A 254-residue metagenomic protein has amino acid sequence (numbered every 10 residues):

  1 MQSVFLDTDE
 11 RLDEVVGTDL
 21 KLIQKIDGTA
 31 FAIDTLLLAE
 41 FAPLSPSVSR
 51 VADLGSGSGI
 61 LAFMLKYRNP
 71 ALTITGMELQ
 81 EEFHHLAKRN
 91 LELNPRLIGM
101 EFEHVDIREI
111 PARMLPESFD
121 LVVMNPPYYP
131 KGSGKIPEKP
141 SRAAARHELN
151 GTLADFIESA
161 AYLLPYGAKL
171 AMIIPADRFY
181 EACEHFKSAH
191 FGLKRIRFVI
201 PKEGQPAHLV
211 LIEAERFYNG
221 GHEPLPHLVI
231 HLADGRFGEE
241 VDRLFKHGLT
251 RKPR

Functional and structural regions predicted by a protein language model:
S3-S45: Class I SAM-dependent transferase core
D19, A71-T73, R96-G99, G167 (+1 more regions): A generic structural signal for alpha->beta connector loops
I23, T75, E101-E103, K194-R197: General small-molecule cofactor/ligand-binding pocket signal
L38, N125, F156, A214: Residue-level signal for inorganic ion chemistry
F41-K135: Conserved SAM/SAH cofactor-binding pocket of Class I
P126-D155: Mobile active-site "lid"/loop adjacent to the S-adenosyl-L-methionine
N150-A207: Conserved Class I SAM-dependent methyltransferase catalytic core
Q205-R254: SAM/dcSAM-binding transferase cores
